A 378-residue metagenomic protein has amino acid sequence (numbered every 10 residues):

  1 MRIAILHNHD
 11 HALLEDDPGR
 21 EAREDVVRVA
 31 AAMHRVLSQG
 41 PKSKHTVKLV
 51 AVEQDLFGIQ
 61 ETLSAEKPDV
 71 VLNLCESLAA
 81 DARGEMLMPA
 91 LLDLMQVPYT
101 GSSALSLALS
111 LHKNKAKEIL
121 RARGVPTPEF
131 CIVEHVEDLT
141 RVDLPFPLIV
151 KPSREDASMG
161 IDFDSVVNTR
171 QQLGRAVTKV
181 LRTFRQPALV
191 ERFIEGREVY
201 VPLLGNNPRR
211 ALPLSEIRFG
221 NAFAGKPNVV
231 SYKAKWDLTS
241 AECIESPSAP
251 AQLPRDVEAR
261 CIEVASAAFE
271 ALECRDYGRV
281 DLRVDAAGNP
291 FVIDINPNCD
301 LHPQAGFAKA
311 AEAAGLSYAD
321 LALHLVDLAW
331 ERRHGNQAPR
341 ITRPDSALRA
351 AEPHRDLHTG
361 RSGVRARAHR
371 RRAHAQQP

Functional and structural regions predicted by a protein language model:
M1-H7, L63-K67, A108-R197, P208: Active-site nucleotide/adenylate-binding loops and adjacent lid/helix of ATP-dependent enzymes
M1-T100, A104-L105, L109-L111, E134-T140 (+5 more regions): ATP-binding N-terminal substructure of ATP-dependent carboxylate-amine bond-forming enzymes
N8-H11, V97, S153-E155, K235-D237 (+1 more regions): Short connector loops/turns at beta-strand edges and beta->alpha or beta->beta junctions
L14-P18, M159-D162, A305-A308: Short acidic, glycine/proline-rich loop/turn micro-motifs
V47, P98-Y99, T127, L148 (+1 more regions): Hydrophobic beta-strand scaffold residues
I119-G124, Q252-R361, R365-P378: ATP-dependent carboxylate activation and anion-phosphoryl transfer catalytic cores that bind Mg-ATP to form
R170-E263, A286-F291: Phosphate-binding site of ATP-dependent enzymes
